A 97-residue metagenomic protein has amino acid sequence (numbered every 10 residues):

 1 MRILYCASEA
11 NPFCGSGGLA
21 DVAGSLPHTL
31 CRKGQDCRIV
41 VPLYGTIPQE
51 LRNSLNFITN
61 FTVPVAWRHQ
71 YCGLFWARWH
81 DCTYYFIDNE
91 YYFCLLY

Functional and structural regions predicted by a protein language model:
M1-F75: N-terminal subdomain of nucleotide-sugar transferases
W76-Y85: Beta-strand-turn-beta hairpins that frame and shape the catalytic cleft of phosphate-ester-processing enzymes
I87-Y92: Short loop/turn segments at strand-loop or loop-helix junctions that form parts of catalytic or ligand-binding pockets
Y97: Conserved small/polar residues in nucleotide/adenosyl-binding loops
